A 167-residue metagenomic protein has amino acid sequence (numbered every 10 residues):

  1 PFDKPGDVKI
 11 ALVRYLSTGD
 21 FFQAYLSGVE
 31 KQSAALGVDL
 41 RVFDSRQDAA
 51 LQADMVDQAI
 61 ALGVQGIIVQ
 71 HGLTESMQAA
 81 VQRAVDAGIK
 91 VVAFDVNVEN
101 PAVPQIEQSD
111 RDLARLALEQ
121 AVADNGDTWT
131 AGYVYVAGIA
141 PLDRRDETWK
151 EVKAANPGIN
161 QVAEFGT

Functional and structural regions predicted by a protein language model:
P1-T167: A residue-level marker of the well-folded mature domains of exported/periplasmic proteins
